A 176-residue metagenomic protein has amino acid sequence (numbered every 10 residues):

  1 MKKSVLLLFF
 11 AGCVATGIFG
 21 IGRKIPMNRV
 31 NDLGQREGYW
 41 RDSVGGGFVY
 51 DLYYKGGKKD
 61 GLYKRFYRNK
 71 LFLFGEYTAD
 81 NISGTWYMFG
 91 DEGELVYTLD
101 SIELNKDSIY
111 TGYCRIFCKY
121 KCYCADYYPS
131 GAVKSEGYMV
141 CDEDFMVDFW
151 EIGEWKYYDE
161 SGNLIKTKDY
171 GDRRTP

Functional and structural regions predicted by a protein language model:
M1-M27: Bacterial Sec-dependent N-terminal signal peptides
G17-P176: Glycine/tyrosine- and acidic-biased, solvent-exposed loop/turn segments at the edges of beta-strands
